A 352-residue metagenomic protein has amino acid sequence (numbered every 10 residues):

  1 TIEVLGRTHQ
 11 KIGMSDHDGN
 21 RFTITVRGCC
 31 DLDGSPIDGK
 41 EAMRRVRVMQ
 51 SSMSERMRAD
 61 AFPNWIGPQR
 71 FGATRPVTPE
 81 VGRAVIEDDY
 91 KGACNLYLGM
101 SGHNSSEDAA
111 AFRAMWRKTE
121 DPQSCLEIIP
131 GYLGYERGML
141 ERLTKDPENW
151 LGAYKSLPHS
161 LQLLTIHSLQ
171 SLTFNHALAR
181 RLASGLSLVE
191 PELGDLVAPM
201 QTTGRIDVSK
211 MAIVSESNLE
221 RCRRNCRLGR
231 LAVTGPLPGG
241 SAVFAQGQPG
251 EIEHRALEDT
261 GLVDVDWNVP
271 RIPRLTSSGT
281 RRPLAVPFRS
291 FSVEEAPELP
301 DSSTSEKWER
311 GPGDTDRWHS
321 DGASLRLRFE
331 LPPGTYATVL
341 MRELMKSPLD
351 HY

Functional and structural regions predicted by a protein language model:
T1-R328, P332, R342-Y352: Extended, charged/glycine-rich binding lobes that contact polyanionic ligands
T338-V339: Classical protein tyrosine phosphatase
